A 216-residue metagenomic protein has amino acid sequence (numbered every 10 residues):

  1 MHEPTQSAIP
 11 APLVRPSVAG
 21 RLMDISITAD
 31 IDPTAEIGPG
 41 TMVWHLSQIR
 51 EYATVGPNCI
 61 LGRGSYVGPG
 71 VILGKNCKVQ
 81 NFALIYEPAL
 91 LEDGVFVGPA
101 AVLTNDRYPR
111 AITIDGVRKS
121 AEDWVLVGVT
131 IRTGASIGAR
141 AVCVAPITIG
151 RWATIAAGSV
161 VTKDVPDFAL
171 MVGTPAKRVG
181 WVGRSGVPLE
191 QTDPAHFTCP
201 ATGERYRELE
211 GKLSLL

Functional and structural regions predicted by a protein language model:
P4-S7: Cationic, low-complexity basic patches in intrinsically disordered or flexible, solvent-exposed regions
P12-I27, D32-P33, M42-T148: Flexible, glycine/small-residue-enriched loop-and-beta-strand segment within the central core of proteins
Y108-R110, K177, R205: Active-site/binding-pocket entry motifs
R151-T154, V160, Y206: Internal alpha/beta core interface subdomains
D167-G173, V182-Q191: Short, intrinsically disordered, charge-biased short linear motifs at domain edges
R178-W181, F197: Cys/His-enriched microdomains
G183, C199-T202: Short cysteine-rich clusters marking metal-coordination/redox-active sites
Q191-T192, R207-E210: Short, non-ligating residues that shape and space the ligands of small metal-coordination modules and catalytic
